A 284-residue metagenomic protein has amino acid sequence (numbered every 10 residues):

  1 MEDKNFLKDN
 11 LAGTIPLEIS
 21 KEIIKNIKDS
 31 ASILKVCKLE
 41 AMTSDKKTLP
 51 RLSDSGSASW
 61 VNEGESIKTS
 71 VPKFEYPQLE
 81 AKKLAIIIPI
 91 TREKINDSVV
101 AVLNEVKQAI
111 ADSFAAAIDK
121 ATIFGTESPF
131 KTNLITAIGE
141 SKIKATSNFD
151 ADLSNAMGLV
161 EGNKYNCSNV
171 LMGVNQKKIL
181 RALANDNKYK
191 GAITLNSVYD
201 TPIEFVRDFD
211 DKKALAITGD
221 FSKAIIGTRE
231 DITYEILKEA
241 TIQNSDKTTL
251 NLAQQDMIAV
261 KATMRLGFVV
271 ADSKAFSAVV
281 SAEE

Functional and structural regions predicted by a protein language model:
E2-I86, A275: Assembly/oligomerization interface modules of large self-assembling protein complexes
E18, E22, S44, A101 (+8 more regions): Generic recognition of stable, solvent-exposed alpha-helical segments in well-folded globular domains
E18-D29, V102-V106, I110-I118, A156 (+1 more regions): Short, Φ-rich (hydrophobic/aromatic) sequence segments
T43, G139-I258, A262-M264: Extended oligomerization regions of viral-like shell subunits
S55-S57, A85, K94, A116 (+3 more regions): Short loop/turn segments at secondary-structure transitions that flank enzyme active sites
S57-W60, S98-V99, I179-A182, V269-A271: Short helix/loop capping segments that flank catalytic or ligand/cofactor-binding pockets
E75-Q78, K83-G162, A278-E284: Alpha-helical scaffold segments that mediate packing/assembly in large oligomeric complexes
Q255-E284: Extended hydrophobic packing segments that form well-structured cores
